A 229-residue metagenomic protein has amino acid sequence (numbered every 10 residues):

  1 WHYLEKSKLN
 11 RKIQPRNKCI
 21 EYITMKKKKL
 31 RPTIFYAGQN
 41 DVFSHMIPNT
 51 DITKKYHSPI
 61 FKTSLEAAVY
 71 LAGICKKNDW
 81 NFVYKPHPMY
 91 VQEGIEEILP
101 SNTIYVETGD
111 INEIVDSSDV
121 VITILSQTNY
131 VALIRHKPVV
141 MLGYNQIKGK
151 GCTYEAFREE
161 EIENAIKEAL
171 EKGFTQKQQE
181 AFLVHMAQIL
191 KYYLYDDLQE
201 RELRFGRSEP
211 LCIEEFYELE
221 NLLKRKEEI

Functional and structural regions predicted by a protein language model:
W1-M25, C152-I229: Leloir-type glycosyltransferase catalytic cores
R31-D51, P86-H87, G143-Y144: Short loop/turn segments at strand-loop or loop-helix junctions that form parts of catalytic or ligand-binding pockets
T33, N81, D119-V120: Structural motif
V42-E66: A solvent-exposed, charged loop/short amphipathic helix patch at secondary-structure junctions
V42-H45, M89-E93, E113, N129-V131 (+2 more regions): Flexible loop/turn segments at secondary-structure boundaries
N49-K55, P100, V139, A156-F157: Short secondary-structure boundary/capping segments
S64-Y105: Catalytic donor nucleotide-activated moiety binding site of glycosyltransferases and closely related
T108-E155: A donor-sugar binding/catalytic signature common to diverse glycosyltransferases and related nucleotide-sugar
